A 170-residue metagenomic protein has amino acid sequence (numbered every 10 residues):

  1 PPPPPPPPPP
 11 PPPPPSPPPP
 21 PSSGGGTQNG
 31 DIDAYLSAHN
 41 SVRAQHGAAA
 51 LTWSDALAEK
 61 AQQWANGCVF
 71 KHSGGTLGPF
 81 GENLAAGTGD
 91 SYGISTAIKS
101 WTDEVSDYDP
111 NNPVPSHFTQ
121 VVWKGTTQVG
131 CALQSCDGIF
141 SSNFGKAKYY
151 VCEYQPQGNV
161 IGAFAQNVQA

Functional and structural regions predicted by a protein language model:
P1-Q28: Fungal extracellular serine/threonine-rich, low-complexity, intrinsically disordered "mucin-like" regions of secreted
T27-G81: Short, well-ordered surface patches within globular domains
Y35-L36, T52, A65, E82-A86 (+3 more regions): Structural recognition of the beta-strand scaffold that forms the well-ordered cores of secreted hydrolase catalytic
V42, W64, N83, A97-S100 (+1 more regions): Alpha-helical recognition domains of nuclear gene-regulatory proteins
A49-L51, D55, E82, S106 (+1 more regions): Flexible, active-site-adjacent loop/turn segments at secondary-structure boundaries
L57, F80, G93-W101: Amphipathic alpha-helical interface surfaces
G67, G74, A86-G87, S91 (+1 more regions): All-alpha RGS (Regulator of G-protein Signaling) helical domain and cognate RGS-like helical scaffolds
S95-A170: Disulfide-stabilized extracellular recognition modules
